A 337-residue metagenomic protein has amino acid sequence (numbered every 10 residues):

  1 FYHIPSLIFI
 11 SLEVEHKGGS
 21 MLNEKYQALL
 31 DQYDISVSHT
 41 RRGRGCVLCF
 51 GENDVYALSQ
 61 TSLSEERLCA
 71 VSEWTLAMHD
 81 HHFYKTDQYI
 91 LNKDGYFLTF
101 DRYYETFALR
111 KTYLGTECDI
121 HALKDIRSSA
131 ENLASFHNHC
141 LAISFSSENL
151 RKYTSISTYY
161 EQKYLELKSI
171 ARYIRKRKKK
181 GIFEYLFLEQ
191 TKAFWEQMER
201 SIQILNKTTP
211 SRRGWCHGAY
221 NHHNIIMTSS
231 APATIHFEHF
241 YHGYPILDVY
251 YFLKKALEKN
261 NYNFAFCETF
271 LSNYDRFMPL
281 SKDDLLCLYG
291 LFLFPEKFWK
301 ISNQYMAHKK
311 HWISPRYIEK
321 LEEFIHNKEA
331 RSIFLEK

Functional and structural regions predicted by a protein language model:
F1-S20: Short, Lys/Arg-enriched N-terminal segments with co-localized hydrophobic residues within the first ~10-30 amino acids
Q27-F50: ATP-binding glycine-rich phosphate-binding loop
H39, S59-E66, S147-W215, T269: ATP-dependent phospho-/nucleotidyl transfer catalytic cores
D54-E148: ATP-binding pocket architecture of kinase catalytic cores
Y89, E199-L247: Active-site acidic catalytic loop and adjacent metal/ATP-binding pocket of ATP-dependent phosphoryl transfer enzymes
T106-I120, R172-K176, F294-K310: A glycine-centered beta->alpha junction motif in the catalytic cores of kinase/phosphotransferase enzymes
I246-P279, F292-H311: Active-site activation/catalytic loop segments of kinase-like enzymes and analogous catalytic loops in related
W299-K337: ATP/Mg2+ or Mg2+-diphosphate-binding catalytic cores that bind nucleotide phosphates or diphosphates via glycine-rich
